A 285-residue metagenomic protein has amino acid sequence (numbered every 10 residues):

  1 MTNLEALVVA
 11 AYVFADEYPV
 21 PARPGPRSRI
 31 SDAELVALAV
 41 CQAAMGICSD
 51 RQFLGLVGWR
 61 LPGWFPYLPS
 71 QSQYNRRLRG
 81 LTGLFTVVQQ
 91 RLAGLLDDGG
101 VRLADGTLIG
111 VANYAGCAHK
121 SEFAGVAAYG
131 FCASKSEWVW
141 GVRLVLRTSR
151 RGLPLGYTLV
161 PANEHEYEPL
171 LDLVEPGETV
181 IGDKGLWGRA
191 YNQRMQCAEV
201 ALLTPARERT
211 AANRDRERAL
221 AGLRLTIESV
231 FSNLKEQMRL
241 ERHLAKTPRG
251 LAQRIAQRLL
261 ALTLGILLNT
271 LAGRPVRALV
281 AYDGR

Functional and structural regions predicted by a protein language model:
M1-R285: Short alpha-helical elements
